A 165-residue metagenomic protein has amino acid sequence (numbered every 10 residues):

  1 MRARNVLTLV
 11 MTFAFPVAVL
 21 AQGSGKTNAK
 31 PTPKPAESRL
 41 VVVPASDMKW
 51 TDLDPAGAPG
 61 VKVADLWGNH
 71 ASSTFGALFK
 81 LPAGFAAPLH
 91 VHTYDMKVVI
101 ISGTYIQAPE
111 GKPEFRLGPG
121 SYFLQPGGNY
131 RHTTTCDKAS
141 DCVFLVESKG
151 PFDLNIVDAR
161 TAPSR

Functional and structural regions predicted by a protein language model:
T8-A18: Bacterial N-terminal signal peptides
Q22-F75, A159-R165: A short, N-terminal "cap"/entry segment at the start of jelly-roll beta-barrel domains of the cupin/DSBH fold
G60-L66, A77-F85, S102: N-terminal post-signal-peptidase region of extra-cytosolic proteins
A71, E110-N129: Short acidic-glycine-tyrosine-enriched beta hairpin
S72-H92, L124-Y130: Conserved short histidine dyad/triad with adjacent acidic residue
P82-F85, H92-G111: Glycine- and acidic-residue-biased ligand/ion/polar-headgroup-sensing regions
A87-L89, I106-A108, R131-K138: Short beta-strand His + acidic residue motifs that chelate non-heme Fe in jelly-roll/DSBH and cupin folds
G118, G127-F152: Ligand-binding loop in jelly-roll beta-barrel domains
